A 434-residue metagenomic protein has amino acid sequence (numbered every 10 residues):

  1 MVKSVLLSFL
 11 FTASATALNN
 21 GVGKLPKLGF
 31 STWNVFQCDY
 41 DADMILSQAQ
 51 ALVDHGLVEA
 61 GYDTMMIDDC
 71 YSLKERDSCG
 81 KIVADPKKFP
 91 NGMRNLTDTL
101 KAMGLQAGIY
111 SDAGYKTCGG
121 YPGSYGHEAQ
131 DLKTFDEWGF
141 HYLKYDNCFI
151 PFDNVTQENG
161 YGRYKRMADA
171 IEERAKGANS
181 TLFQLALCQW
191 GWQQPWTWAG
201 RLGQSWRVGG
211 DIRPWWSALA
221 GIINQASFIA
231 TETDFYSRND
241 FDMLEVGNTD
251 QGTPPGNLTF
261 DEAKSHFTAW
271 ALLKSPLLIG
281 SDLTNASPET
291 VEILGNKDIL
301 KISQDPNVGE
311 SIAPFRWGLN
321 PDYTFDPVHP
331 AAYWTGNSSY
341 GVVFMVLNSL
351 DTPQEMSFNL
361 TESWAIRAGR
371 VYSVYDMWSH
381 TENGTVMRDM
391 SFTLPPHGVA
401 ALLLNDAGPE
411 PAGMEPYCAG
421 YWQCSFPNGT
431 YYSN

Functional and structural regions predicted by a protein language model:
M1-A17: Fungal secretory targeting signals
A15-L46, A51, I171-E172, F183 (+1 more regions): N-terminal module-boundary/linker segments of secreted carbohydrate-active enzymes
P26-T32, G61-D68, Q106-S111, H141-D146 (+6 more regions): Structural recognition of the beta-strand scaffold that forms the well-ordered cores of secreted hydrolase catalytic
Q48-N154: Aromatic-lined carbohydrate-binding/catalytic grooves of carbohydrate-active enzymes
L105-P122, E172-P195: Aromatic-lined carbohydrate-recognition surfaces of secreted/lumenal glycan-active proteins
Q130, Q184-D282: Glycan-recognition surfaces
W270-L273, L278-G280, T324-A365: Carbohydrate-binding surface patches
T385-N434: C-terminal beta-strand-rich structural cap/linker in extracellular carbohydrate-active enzymes
